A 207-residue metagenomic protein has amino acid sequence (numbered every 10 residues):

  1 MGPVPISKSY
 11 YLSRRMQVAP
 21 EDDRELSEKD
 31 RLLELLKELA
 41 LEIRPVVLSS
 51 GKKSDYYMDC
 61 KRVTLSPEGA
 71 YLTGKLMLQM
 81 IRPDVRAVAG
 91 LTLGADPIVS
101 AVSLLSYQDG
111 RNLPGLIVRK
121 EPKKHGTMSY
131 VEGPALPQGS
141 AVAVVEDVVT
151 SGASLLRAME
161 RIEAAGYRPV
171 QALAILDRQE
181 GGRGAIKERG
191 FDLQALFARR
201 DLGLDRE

Functional and structural regions predicted by a protein language model:
S7-L35, E160-E207: PRPP-dependent phosphoribosyltransferase catalytic core
Y11, R15-P83: Active-site-facing substrate-recognition patch
R82-R86, P137-G139: Short helix-loop-beta connector
V85-G94, L173: Short glycine-rich phosphate-binding loop at a beta-alpha junction
V88-A89, L116, V170, Q194: Structural detector of well-ordered beta-strand residues that form the stable sheet scaffold of enzyme domains
I98-A143, S151-R157: Short, glycine/charge-rich flexible loops or terminal/linker lids adjacent to PRPP-binding catalytic cores
Y130-G184: A generic hydrophobic-segment detector
